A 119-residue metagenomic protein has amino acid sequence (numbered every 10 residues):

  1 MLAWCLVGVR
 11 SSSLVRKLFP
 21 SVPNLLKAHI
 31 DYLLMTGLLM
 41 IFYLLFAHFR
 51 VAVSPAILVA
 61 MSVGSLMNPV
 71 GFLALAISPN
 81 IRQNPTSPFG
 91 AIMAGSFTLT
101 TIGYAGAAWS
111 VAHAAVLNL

Functional and structural regions predicted by a protein language model:
L2-A28: Interfacial loop at the N-terminal end of multi-pass membrane proteins
L14-V15, F42-A52, I81: Membrane-helix interface/capping segments
P23-H48, V63-V70: Core segments of alpha-helical transmembrane spans in multipass integral membrane proteins
H29, F89-G103: Individual transmembrane alpha-helices with interfacial aromatic-anchor signatures
T36-G37, G103-A107: Residue-level signal for the membrane-embedded core of alpha-helical transmembrane segments, especially mid-helix
V53-V63: Interfacial segments of alpha-helical transmembrane regions
N68-P85: Transmembrane alpha-helical segments of integral membrane proteins
A108-L119: Juxtamembrane boundary at the C-terminal end of a transmembrane helix
